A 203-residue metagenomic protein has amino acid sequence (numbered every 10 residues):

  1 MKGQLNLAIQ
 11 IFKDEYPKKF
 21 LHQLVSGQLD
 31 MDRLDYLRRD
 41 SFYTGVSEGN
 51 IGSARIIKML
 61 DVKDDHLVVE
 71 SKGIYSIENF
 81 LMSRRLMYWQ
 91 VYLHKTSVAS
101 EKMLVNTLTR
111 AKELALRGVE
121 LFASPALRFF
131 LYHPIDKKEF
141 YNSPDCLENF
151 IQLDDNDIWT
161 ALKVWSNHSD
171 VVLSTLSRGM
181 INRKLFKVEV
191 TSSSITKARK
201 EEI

Functional and structural regions predicted by a protein language model:
M1-I203: Histidine-centered, transition-metal-coordinating active-site segments
